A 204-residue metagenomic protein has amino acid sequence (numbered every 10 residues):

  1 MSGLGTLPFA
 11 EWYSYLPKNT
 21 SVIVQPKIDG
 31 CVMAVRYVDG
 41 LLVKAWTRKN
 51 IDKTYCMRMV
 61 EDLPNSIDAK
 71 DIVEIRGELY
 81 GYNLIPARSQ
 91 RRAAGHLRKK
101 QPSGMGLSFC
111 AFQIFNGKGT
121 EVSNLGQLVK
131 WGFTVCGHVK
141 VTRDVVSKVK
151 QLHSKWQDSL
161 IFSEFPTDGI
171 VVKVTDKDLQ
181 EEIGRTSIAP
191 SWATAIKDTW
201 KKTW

Functional and structural regions predicted by a protein language model:
M1-W204: RNA/tRNA-interacting regions in translation and RNA-turnover enzymes
